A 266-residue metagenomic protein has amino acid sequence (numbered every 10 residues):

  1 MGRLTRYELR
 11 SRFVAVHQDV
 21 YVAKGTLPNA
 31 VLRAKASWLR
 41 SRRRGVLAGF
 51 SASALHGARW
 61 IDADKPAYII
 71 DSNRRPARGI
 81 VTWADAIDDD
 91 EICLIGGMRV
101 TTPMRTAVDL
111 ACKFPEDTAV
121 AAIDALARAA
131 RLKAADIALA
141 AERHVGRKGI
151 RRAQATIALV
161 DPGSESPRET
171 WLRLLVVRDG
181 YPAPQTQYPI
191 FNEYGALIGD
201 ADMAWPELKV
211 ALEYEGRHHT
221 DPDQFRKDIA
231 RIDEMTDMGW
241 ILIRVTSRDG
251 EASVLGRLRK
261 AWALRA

Functional and structural regions predicted by a protein language model:
M1-R151, P167, A266: Short gly/ser-rich loop at a beta-strand->alpha-helix junction or flexible surface loop bordering the NTP-binding
M1-T5, R43, A84, A127-A266: Surface segments flanking catalytic/ligand-binding clefts of nucleic-acid enzymes
